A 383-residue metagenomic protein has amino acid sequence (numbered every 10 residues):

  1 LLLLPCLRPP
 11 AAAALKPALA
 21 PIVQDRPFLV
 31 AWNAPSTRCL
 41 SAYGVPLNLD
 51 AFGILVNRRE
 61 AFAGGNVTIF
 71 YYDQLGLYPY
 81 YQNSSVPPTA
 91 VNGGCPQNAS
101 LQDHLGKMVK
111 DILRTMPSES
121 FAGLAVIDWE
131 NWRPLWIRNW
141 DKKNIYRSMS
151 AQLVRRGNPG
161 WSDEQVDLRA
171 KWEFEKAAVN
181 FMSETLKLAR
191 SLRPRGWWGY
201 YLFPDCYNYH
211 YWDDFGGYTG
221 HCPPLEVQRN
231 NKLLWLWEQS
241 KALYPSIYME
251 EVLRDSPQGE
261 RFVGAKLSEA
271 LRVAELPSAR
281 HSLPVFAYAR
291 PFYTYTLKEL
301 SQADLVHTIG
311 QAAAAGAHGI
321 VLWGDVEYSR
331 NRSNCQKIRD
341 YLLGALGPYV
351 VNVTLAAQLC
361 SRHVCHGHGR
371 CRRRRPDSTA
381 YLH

Functional and structural regions predicted by a protein language model:
L2-R26: N-terminal signal peptide
R38-T115: N-terminal carbohydrate-binding/catalytic regions of secreted carbohydrate-active enzymes
G53-V56, K110, C222-L234, A265-A274 (+1 more regions): Alpha-helical scaffolding within the catalytic cores of extracellular/periplasmic polymer-degrading hydrolases
P88-C95, N139-E175: A solvent-exposed, charged loop/short amphipathic helix patch at secondary-structure junctions
I127, L243, A312, I320: Conserved, mostly hydrophobic/aromatic
V166-R229, V263, S278-T294: Aromatic-lined carbohydrate-recognition surfaces of secreted/lumenal glycan-active proteins
K232, L236-Q239, Y244-T294: Glycoside hydrolase catalytic-domain groove-lining segments
H307, Q311, W323-R375, A380: Aromatic-rich peripheral "rim/lid" segments of glycoside hydrolase catalytic domains that contact and position glycan
